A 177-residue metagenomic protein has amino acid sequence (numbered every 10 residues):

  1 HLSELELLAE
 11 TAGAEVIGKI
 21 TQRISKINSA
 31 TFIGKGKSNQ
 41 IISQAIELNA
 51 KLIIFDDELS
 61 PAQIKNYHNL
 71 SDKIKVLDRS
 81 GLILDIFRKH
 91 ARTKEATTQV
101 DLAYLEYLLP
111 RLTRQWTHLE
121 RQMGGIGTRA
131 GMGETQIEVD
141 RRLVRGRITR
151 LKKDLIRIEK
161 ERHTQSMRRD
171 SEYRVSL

Functional and structural regions predicted by a protein language model:
H1-I83: N-terminal accessory targeting/assembly segments
K26-T31, H90-E95, R129, T135-Q136: Flexible beta-alpha connector loops of hexameric P-loop NTPases
I53, L105, V144: Conserved hydrophobic/aromatic pocket- or pore-lining residues that grip, position, or stack substrates in active sites
G81-L82, P110, L143, R150: Short acidic/polar capping segments at secondary-structure boundaries
G81-V100: Short alpha-helix plus adjacent loop in nuclease-associated cores
L102, E106-E120: A charged, well-structured terminal subsegment
H118-L177: Conserved G1/Walker A P-loop phosphate-binding module
